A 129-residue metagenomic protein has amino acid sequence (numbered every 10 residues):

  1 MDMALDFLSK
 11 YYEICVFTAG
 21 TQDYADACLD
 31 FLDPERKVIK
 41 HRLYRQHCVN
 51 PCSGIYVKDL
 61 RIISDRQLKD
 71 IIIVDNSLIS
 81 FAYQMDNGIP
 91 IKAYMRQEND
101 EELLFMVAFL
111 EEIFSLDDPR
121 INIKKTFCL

Functional and structural regions predicted by a protein language model:
M1-I14, N50, G54-R61: Short, acidic loop-to-helix structural element flanking the phosphoryl-transfer center in phosphate-processing enzymes
M3-L29, R45: Substrate-recognition element of Asp-dependent hydrolases with the DxDx(T/V) motif
D23-L129: C-terminal cap/substrate-recognition subdomain and adjoining C-terminal extension of metal-dependent phosphatase-like
